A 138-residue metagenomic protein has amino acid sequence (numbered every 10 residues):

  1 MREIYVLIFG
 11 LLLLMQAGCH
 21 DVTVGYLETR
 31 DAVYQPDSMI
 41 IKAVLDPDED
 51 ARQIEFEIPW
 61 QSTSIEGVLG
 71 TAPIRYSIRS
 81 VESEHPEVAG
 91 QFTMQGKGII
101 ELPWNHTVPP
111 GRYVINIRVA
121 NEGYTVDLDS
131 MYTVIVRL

Functional and structural regions predicted by a protein language model:
M1-C19: Sec-dependent bacterial lipoprotein signal peptides
H20-L138: Non-catalytic macromolecular-recognition regions in eukaryotic signaling proteins
